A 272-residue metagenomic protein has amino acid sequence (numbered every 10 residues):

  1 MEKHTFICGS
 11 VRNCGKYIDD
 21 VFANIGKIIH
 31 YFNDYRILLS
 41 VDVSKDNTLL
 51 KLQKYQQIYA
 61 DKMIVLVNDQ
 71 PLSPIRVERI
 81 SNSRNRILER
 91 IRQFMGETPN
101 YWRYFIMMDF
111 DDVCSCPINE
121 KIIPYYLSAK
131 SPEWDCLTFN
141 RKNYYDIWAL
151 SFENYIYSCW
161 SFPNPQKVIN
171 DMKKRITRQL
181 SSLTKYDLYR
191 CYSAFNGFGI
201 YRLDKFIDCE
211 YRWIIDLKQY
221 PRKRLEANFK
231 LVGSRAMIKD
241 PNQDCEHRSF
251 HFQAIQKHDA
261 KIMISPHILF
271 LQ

Functional and structural regions predicted by a protein language model:
K3-G9, I25, R36-L39: Hydrophobic targeting segments
C14-I18, T48, R76-R84, N242-E246: Phosphate/oxyanion-binding active-site loops and adjacent basic polyanion-contact surfaces
C14-I29: Short, well-formed alpha-helical segments that are part of the catalytic scaffolds of diverse glycosyltransferases
G15, S40-L50, Q70-S73: A conserved acidic beta->alpha catalytic loop
Y55-W102: Active-site-proximal specificity loops/subdomain of glycosyltransferases
E97-S115: Short beta-strand-to-loop acidic/aromatic patch adjacent to the donor-nucleotide binding site
D112-K218: Conserved catalytic core of nucleotide-sugar-dependent glycosyltransferases
S181-Q272: C-terminal catalytic/acceptor-binding lobe
